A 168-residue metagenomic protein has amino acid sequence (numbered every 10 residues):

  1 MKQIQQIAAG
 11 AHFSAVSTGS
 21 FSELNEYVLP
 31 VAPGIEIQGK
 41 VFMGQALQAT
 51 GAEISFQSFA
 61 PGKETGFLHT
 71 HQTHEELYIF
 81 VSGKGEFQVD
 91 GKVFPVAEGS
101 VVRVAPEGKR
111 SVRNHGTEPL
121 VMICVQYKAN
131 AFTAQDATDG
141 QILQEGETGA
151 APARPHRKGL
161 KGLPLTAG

Functional and structural regions predicted by a protein language model:
M1-G51, Q135-G168: A short, N-terminal "cap"/entry segment at the start of jelly-roll beta-barrel domains of the cupin/DSBH fold
E36-F42, S55-H71: Conserved short histidine dyad/triad with adjacent acidic residue
Q48, T73, T117-E118: Short strand-connecting beta-turns/loops that link adjacent beta-strands
Q48-A52, A60-E64, K84, K128-A131: Short, charged/polar surface micro-motifs in flexible loops or helix N-caps
T50, Q88-K92: Short strand-coil-strand connectors
F56-A60, T70-Q88, V125-Y127: Short, conserved beta-strand element in jelly-roll/cupin
E86, P106-F132: Ligand-binding loop in jelly-roll beta-barrel domains
G91-E107: Short acidic-glycine-tyrosine-enriched beta hairpin
